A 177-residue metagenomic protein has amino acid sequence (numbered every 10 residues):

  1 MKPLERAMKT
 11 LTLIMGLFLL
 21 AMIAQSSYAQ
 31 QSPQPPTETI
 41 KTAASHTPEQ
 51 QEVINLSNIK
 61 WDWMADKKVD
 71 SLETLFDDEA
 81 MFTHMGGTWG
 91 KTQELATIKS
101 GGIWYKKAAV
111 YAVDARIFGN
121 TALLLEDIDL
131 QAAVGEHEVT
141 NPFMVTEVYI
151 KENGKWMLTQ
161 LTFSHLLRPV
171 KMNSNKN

Functional and structural regions predicted by a protein language model:
K2-M15: Bacterial N-terminal signal peptides that target proteins for export
K9, I23-S26, I117, L124: Short stretches within intrinsically disordered, low-complexity N-terminal or propeptide regions
T12-A24: Bacterial N-terminal signal peptides
A21, A29-Q30: A cross-taxon signal for low-complexity, glycine/charged-rich
Q30-T74, E79-N177: A beta-strand edge to alpha-helix "cap/lid" segment located at domain peripheries
